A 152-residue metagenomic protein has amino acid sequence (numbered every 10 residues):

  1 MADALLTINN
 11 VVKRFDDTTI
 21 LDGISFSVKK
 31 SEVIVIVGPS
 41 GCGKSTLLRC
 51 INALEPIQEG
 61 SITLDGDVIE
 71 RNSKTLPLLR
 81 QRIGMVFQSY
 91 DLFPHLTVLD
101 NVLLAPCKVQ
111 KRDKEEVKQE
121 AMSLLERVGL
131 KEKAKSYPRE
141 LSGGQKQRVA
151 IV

Functional and structural regions predicted by a protein language model:
A2-V152: ABC family nucleotide-binding domain
